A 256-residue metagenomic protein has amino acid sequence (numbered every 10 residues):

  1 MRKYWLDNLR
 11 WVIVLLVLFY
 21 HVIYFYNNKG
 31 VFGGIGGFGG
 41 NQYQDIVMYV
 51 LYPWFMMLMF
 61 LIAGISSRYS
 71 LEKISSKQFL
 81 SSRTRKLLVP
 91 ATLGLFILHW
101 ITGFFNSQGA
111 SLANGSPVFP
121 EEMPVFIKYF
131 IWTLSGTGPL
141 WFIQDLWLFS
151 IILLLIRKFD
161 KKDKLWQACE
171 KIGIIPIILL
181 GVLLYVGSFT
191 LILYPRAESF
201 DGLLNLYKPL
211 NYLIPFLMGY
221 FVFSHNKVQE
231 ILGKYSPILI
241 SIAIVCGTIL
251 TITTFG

Functional and structural regions predicted by a protein language model:
M1-G256: Alpha-helical transmembrane segments and their immediate juxtamembrane cytosolic regions
